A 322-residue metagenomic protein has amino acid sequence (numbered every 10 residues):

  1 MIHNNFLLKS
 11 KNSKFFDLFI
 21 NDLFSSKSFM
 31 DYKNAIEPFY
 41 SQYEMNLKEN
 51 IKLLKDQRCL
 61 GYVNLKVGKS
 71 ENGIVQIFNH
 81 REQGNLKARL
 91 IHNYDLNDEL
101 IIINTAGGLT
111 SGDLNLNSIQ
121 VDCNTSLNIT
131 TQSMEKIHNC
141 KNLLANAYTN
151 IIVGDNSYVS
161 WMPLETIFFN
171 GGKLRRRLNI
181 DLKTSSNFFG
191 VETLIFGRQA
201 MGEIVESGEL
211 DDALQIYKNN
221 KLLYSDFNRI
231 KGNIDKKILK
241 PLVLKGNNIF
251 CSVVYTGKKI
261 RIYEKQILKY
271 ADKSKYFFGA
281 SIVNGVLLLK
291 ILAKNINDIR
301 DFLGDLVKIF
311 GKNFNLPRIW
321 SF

Functional and structural regions predicted by a protein language model:
I2-D155, V159-E165, N170, K308 (+1 more regions): N-terminal, charged/glycine-rich beta-strand/loop interface patches
F19-K27, D31-K33, L194, R198-F322: A structural signal for small-residue-enriched, beta-sheet-centric alpha/beta enzyme cores and oligomeric scaffold folds
M45, K52, D56-Y62, K66-Q83 (+6 more regions): N-terminal intrinsically disordered, cationic/polar leader segments that include organellar targeting peptides
V75, I129, N139, G171 (+4 more regions): Short acidic, gly/pro-rich beta-turn/loop elements at beta-sheet edges and active-site/ligand-binding grooves
